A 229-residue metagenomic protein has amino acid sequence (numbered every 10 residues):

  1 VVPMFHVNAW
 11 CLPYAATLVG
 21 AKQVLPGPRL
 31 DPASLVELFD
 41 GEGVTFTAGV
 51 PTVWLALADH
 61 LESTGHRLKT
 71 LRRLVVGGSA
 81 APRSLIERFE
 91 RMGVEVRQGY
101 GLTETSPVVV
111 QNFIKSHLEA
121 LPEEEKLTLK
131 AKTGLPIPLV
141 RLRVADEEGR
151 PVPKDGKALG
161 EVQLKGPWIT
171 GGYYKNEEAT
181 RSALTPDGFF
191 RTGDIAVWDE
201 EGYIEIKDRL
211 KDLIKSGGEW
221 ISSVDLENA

Functional and structural regions predicted by a protein language model:
F5-T45, H60: Conserved AMP-binding/adenylation subdomain of ANL enzymes
L18-A21, G41-G49, L55-T128, R141 (+1 more regions): Gly/Ser/Thr-rich phosphate-binding loop
V24, L55, R150, G160 (+3 more regions): Glycine-centered loop/turn positions within well-structured domains that cap or flank conserved ligand/cofactor-binding
P32-V36, R181, E227: Short hydrophobic/charged patches on amphipathic alpha-helices used for structural packing and interfaces
T47, G166, G171-G172, S182 (+1 more regions): AMP-binding/adenylate-forming catalytic core of the ANL superfamily
G78, G101, G134, D194 (+1 more regions): Active-site glycine-centered loops adjacent to acidic/histidine catalytic or metal-binding residues that shape
L135, L139-Q163, S182-A183, E200-E201: Conserved beta-loop-beta connector loops within the AMP-binding
